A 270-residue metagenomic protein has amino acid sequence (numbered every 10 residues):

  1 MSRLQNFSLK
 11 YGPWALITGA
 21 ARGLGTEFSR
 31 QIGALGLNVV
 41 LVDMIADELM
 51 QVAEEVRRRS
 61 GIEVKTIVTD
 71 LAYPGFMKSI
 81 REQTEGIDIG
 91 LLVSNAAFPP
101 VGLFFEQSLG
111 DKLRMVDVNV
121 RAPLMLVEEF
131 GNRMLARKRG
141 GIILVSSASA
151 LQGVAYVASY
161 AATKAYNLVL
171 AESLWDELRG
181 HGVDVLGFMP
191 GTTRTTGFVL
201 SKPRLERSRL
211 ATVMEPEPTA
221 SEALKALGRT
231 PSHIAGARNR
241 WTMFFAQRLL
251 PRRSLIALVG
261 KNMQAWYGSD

Functional and structural regions predicted by a protein language model:
S2-V39: Canonical Rossmann dinucleotide-binding motif of NAD(H)/NADP(H)-dependent dehydrogenases/reductases, specifically
L35-Q51: Conserved glycine-rich Rossmann-like NAD(P)H-binding loop of the short-chain dehydrogenase/reductase
N95-V101: Conserved NAD(P)H cofactor-binding loop of Rossmann-fold oxidoreductase domains
L103-V116: Substrate-binding pocket helix/loop in short-chain dehydrogenase/reductase
V127, T163: Active-site helix of classical SDR
S147: Residue(s) in the substrate-gating loop at a strand-loop-helix junction that position the organic substrate next
G187, E206-F244: C-terminal helical subdomain
